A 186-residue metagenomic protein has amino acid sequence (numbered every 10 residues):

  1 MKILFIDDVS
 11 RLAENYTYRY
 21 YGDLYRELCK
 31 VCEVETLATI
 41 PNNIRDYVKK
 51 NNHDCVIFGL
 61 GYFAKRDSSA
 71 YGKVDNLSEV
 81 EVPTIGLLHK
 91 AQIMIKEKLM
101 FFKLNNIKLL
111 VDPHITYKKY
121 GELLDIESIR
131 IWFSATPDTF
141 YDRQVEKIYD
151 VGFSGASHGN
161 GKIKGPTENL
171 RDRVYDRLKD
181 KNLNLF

Functional and structural regions predicted by a protein language model:
M1-N51, G59-D75, E79, P83-F186: Nucleotide-sugar donor-binding catalytic core of glycosyltransferases
